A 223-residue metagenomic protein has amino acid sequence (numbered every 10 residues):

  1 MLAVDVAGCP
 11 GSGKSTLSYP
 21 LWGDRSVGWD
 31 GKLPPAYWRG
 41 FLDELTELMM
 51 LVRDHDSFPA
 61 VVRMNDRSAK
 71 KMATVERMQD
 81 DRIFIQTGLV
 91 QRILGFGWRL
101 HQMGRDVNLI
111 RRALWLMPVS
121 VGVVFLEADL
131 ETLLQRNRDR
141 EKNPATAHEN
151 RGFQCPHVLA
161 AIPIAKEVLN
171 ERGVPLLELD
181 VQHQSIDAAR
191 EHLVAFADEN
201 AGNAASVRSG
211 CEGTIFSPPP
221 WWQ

Functional and structural regions predicted by a protein language model:
V4-V6: Hydrophobic anchor at the beta1->P-loop junction of P-loop NTPases
C9-S12: ATP-binding Walker
S15: Walker A/P-loop
G23-K32: Post-Walker A helix-loop "phosphate-sensing" segment adjacent to the P-loop in P-loop NTPases
K32-L100: ATP-dependent small-molecule kinase phosphotransfer cores that center on conserved nucleotide phosphate-binding segments
I83-G88, L116-D139: Conserved phosphate-donor/acceptor-positioning beta-strand/loop module used by diverse small-molecule
G97-R112: Substrate-gripping "pore-loop 1 plus following alpha2 helix"
R138-Q223: NTP-dependent small-molecule kinase module
